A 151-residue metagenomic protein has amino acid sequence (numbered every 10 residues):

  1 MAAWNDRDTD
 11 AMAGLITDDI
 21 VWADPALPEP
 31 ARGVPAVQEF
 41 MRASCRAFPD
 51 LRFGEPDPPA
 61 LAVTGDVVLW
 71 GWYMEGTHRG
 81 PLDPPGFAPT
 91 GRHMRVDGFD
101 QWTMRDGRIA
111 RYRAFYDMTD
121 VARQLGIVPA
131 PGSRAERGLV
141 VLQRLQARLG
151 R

Functional and structural regions predicted by a protein language model:
M1-R151: C-terminal and inter-domain tail/linker signature
